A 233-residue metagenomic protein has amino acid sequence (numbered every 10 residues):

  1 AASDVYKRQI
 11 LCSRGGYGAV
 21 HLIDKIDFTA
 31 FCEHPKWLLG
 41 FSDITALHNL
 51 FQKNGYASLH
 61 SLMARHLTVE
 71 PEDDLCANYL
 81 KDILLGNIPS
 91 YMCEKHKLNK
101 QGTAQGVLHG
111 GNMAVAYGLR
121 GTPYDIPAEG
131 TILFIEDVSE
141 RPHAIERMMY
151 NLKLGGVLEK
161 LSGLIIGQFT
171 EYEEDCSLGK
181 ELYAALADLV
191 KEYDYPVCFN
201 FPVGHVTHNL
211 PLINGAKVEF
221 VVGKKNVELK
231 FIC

Functional and structural regions predicted by a protein language model:
A1-Y6: Short, small-residue-biased leader/transition segments that mark boundaries at the very start of proteins
I10, D43, A116, L164 (+1 more regions): Buried hydrophobic positions in well-ordered alpha/beta secondary-structure cores of metabolic enzymes
L11-V20, K25: N-terminal glycine-rich "phosphate-gripper" loop used for MgATP/nucleotide binding and carboxylate activation
R14-Y17, E140, T170, V203: Short glycine-rich anion-binding loops that position phosphate/pyrophosphate groups of nucleotides and phosphorylated
I26-F51, A57-M63, Y193-P196: Short, acidic/small-residue loops that bind anionic groups at enzyme active sites
A57-G121: Conserved anion/nucleotide-ligand pocket segment
P127-K180: Internal helical hairpin/lid segments
E171-C233: ATP/nucleoside-binding phosphotransfer catalytic cores, i.e., glycine-rich phosphate-binding loops
